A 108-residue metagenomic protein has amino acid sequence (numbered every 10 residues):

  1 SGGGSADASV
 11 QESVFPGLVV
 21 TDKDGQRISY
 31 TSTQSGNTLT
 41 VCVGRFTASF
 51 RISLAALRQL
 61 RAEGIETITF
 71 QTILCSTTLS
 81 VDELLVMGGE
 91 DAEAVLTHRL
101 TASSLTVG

Functional and structural regions predicted by a protein language model:
G3-G108: Long, contiguous ectodomains of secretory-pathway proteins
